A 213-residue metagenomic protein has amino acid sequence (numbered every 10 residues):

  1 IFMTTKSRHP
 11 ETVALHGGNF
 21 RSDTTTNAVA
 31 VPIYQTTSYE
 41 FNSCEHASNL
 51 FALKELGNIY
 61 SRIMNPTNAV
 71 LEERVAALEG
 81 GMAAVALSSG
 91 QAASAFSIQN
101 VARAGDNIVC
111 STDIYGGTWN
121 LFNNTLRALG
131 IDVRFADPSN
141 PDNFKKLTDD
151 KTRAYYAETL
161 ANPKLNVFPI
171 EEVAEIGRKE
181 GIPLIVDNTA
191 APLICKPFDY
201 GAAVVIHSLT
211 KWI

Functional and structural regions predicted by a protein language model:
I1: Ligand/cofactor-recognition surfaces for anionic moieties
T4-N65, E73-R74: N-terminal "arm"/small-domain region of PLP-dependent enzymes with the aminotransferase-like
T4-T5, H16, R21-S22, A83-I213: Conserved PLP-enzyme active-site core in the AAT-like
E11, E40, E45, E55 (+6 more regions): Glutamate identity and glutamate-enriched acidic tracts
A28-V29, G80, L129: Short, basic and Ser/Thr-rich N-terminal targeting/leader segments
S43-A95, G117-T125: Conserved N-terminal alpha-helix of the aminotransferase class I/II PLP-enzyme fold
